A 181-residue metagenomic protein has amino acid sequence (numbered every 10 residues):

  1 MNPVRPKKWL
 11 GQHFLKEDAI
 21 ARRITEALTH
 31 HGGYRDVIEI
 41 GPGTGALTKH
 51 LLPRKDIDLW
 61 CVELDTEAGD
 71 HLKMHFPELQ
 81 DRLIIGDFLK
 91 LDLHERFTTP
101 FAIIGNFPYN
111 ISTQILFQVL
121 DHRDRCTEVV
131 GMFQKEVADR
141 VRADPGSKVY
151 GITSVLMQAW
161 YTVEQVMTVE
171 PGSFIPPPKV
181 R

Functional and structural regions predicted by a protein language model:
M1-R181: Catalytic cores of RNA-modifying enzymes
